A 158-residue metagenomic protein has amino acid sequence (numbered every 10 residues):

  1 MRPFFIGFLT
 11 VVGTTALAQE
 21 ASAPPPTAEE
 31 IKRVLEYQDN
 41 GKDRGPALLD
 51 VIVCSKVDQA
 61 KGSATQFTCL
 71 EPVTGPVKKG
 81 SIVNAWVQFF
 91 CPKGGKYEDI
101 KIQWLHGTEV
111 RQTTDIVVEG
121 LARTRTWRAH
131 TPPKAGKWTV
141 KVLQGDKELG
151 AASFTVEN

Functional and structural regions predicted by a protein language model:
P3-G13: Sec-dependent N-terminal signal peptides
E20-G80: Short, compositionally biased P/S/T/A/G/V-rich stretches that sit at domain boundaries
N84-P92: Short edge beta-strand/loop segments characteristic of extracellular beta-sandwich folds
W86, A122-T131: Exposed aromatic-hydrophobic patches
Y97, A135-K137: Extracellular Ig-like/FN3 beta-sandwich strand-entry sites
I102-H106, V142: Conserved aromatic beta-strand anchor motif in extracellular beta-sandwich/beta-rich domains
R111-L121: Solvent-exposed serine/threonine-rich low-complexity stretches and specific carbohydrate-binding patches
H130-P132, T139-F154: Short, exposed beta-strand-loop hairpins at the edges of beta-sheets in extracellular/periplasmic proteins
